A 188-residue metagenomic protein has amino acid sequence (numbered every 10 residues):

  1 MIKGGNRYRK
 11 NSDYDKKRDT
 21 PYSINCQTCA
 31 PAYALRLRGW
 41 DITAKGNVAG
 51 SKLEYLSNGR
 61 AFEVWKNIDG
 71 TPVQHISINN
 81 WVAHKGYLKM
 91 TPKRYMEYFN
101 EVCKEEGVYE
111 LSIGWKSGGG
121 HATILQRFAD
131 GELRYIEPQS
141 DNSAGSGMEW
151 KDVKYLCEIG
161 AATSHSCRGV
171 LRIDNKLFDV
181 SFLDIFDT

Functional and structural regions predicted by a protein language model:
M1-S51: Active-site-adjacent structural segments surrounding the nucleophilic cysteine of cysteine proteases and isopeptidases
D13, R60, N67-G70, L183 (+1 more regions): Short linear sequence elements within intrinsically disordered, low-complexity coil regions
R36-G120, Q126-P138, A144-K151: Conserved active-site-adjacent core of cysteine acyl-enzyme catalytic domains
G120-A122, Q126-T188: Active-site signature of cysteine proteases
